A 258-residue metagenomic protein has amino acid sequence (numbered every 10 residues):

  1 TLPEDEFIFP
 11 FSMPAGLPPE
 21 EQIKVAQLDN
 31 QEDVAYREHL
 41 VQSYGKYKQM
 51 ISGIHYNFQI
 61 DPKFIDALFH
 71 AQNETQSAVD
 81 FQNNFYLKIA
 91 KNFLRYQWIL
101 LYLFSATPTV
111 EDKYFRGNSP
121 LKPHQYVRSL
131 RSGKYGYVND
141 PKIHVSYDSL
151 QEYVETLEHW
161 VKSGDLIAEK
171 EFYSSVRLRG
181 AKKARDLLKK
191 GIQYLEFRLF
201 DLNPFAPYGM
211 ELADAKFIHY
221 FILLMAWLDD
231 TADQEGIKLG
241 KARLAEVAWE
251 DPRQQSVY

Functional and structural regions predicted by a protein language model:
T1, M13-A15, K63, E74 (+1 more regions): Extracytoplasmic glycan-interaction modules
T1-D29: Active-site acidic/histidine clusters and adjacent loop/turn architecture that either coordinate catalytic ions
F7-P18, F69-E74, Q234-K241: Short, glycine/acidic-rich hinge or "gate" loops at secondary-structure transitions that mediate conformational
P19-V25, L68, A206-M210: A short acidic (Asp/Glu
K24, L28-Q42, K46, M50 (+2 more regions): Loop-rich catalytic cores of soluble enzymes, especially ATP-dependent carboxylate-amine ligases and other
S175-K182, L187-Y258: Terminal accessory/anchoring regions of large secretory-pathway or extracellular enzymes
